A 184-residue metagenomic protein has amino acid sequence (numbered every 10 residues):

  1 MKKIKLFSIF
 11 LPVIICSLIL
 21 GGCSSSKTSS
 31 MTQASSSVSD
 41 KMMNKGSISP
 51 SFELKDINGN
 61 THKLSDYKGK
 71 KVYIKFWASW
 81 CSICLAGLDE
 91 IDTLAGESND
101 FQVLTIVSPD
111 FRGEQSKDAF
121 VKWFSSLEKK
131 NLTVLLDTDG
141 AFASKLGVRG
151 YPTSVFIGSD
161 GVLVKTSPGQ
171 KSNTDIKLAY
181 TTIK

Functional and structural regions predicted by a protein language model:
M1-S51, T138, D175-K177, K184: N-terminal targeting signals for export/organelle localization
S51-V72, G96: A short beta-strand-turn-helix
K70-V72, W77-W80, G150: Short pre-active-site segment immediately N-terminal to redox-active cysteine/selenocysteine motifs in thiol-based
Y73-I74, V103, S154: Hydrophobic beta-strand anchors of alpha/beta hydrolase catalytic cores
F76-T93: Conserved redox-active cysteine motifs that mediate thiol-disulfide chemistry, especially di-cysteine Cys-X(1-2)-Cys
F101-Q115, N131-D139: Thiol-based oxidoreductase modules, predominantly thioredoxin-like and allied folds used for disulfide exchange
F120-I157: Short, internal strand/loop/helix patches that form the active-site neighborhood or redox-interaction surface
F156-K184: Thiol-/selenol-based redox modules, centered on thioredoxin-like and closely related oxidoreductase domains
